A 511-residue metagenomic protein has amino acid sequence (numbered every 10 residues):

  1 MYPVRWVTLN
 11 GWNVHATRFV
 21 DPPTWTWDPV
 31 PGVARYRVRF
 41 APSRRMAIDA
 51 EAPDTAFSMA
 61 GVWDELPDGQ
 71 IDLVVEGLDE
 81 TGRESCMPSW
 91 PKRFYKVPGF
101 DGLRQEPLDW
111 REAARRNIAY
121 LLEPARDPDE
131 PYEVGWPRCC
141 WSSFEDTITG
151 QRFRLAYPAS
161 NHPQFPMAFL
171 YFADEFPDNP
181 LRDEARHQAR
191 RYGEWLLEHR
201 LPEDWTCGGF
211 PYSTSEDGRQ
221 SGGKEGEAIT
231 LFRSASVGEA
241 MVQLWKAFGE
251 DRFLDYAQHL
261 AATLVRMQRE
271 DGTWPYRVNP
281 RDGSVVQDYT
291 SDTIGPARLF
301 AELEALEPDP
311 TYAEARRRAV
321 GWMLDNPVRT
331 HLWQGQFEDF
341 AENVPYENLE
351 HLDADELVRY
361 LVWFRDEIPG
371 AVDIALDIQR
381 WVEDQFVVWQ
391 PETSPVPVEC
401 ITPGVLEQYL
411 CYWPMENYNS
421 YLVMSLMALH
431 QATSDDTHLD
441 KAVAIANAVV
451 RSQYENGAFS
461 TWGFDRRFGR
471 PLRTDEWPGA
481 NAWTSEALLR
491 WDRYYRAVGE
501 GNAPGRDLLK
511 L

Functional and structural regions predicted by a protein language model:
M1-T24, V405: Short, compositionally biased P/S/T/A/G/V-rich stretches that sit at domain boundaries
P22-G32: Conserved aromatic anchor
W27, V38, V74-V75: An aromatic-rich alpha-helical recognition segment common to small helix-rich domains
P31, P42-M46, D79-T81: Solvent-exposed strand-loop boundary residues in beta-sheet-rich modules
R37-Q70: Recognizes extended acidic, P/S/T-rich segments that occur within or adjacent to Ig-like beta-sandwich modules
D64-E84: Beta-strand-rich modules
E80-V97: Extracellular fibronectin type III
P98-L511: Glycan-recognition and catalytic cores of secretory/periplasmic carbohydrate-active enzymes
